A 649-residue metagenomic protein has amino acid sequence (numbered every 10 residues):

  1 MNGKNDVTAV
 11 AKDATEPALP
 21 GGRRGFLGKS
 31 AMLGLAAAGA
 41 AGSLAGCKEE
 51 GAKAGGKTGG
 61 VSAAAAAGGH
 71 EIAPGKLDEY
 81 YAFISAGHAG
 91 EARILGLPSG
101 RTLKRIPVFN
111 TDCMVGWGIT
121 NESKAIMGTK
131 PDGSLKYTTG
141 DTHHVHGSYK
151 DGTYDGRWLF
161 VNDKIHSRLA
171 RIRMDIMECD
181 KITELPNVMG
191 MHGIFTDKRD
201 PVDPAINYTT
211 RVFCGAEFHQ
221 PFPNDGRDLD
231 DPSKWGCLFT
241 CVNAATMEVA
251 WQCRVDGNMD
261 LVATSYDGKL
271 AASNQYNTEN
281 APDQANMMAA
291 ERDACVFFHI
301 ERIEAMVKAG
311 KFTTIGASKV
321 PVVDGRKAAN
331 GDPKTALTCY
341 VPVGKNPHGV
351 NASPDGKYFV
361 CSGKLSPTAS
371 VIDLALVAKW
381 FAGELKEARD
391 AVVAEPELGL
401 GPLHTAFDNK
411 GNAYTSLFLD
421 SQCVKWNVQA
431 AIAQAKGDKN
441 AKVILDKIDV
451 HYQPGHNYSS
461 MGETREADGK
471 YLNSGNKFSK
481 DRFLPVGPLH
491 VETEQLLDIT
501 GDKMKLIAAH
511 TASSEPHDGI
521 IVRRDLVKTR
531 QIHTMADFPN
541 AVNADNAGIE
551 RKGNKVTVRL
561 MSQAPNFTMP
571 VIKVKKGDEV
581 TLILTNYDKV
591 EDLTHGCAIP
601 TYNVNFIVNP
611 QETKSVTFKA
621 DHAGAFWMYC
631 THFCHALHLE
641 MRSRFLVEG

Functional and structural regions predicted by a protein language model:
M1-G25, K29-A40: N-terminal secretory signal peptides
K48-G548, E579, T617: Predominantly soluble domains enriched in secretory-pathway, periplasmic, or organellar proteins
E550-K576: N-terminal edge beta-strand
M569-I572, N603-I607, T617: Beta-strand-rich interaction surfaces with strong enrichment in secreted/lumenal proteins
T581-T585: Short edge beta-strand/loop segments characteristic of extracellular beta-sandwich folds
L593-G596: Beta-strand acidic-aromatic groove motif in beta-rich domains, primarily in extracellular
V608-G649: Extracellular/periplasmic metallocenter environments
